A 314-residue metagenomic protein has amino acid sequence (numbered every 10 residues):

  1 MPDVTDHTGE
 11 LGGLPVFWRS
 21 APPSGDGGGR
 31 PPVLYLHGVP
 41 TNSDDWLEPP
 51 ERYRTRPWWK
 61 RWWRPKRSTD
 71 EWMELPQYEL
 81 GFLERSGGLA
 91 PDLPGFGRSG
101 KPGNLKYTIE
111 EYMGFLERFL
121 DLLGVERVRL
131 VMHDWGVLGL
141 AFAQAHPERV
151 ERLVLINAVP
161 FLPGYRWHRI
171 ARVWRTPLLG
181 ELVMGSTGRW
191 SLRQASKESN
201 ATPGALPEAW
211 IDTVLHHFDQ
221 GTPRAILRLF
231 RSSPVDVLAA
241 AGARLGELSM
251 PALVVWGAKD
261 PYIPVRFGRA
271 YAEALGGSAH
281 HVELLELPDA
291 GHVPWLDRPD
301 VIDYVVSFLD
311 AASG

Functional and structural regions predicted by a protein language model:
L11-P22: A short loop-to-beta-strand scaffold at the N-terminal edge of the catalytic core in hydrolase folds
P22-R98: Conserved HGGG/HGGXW glycine-rich cap/lid loop of the alpha/beta-hydrolase fold
E111-V128: Conserved acidic catalytic loop of the alpha/beta-hydrolase fold
Q144, E151-L182: Flexible "cap/lid" loop of the alpha/beta hydrolase fold
G164, G185-G246: Conserved alpha/beta-hydrolase catalytic His-Asp/Glu region
A241, M250, P264-E273: Short alpha-helix in the alpha/beta-hydrolase fold that links the catalytic acid
L248, V254-W256, D260: Short beta-strand/loop motif that positions the catalytic acidic residue of the alpha/beta-hydrolase fold
A290-P299: Catalytic histidine-centered segment of alpha/beta-hydrolase-like enzymes
